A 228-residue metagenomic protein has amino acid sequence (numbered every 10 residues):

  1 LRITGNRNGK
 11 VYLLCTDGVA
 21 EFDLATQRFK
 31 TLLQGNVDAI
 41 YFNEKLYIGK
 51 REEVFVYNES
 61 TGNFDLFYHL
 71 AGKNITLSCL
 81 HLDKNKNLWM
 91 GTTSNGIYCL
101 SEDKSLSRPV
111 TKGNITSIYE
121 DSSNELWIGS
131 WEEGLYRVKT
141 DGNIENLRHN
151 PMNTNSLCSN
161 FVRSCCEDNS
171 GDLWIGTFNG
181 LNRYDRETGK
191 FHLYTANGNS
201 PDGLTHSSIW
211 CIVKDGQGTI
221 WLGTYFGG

Functional and structural regions predicted by a protein language model:
L1-G228: Carboxylate-rich, polar loop motifs that coordinate divalent cations or form catalytic acidic clusters
